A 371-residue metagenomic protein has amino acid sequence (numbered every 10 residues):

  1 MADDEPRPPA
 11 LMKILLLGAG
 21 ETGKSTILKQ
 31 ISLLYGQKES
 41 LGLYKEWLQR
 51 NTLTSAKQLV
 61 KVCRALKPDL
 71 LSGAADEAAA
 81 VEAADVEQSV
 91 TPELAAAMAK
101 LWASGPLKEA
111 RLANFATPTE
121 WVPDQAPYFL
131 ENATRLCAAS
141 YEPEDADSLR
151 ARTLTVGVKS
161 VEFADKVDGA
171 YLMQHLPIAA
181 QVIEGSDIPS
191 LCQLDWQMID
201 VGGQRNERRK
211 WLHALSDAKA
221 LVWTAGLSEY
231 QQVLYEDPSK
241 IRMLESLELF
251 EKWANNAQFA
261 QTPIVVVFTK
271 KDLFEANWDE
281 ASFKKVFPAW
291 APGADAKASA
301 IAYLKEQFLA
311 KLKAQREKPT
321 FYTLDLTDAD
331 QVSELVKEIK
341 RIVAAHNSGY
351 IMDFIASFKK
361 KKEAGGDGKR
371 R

Functional and structural regions predicted by a protein language model:
M1-P8, L34-T262, K270-E317, L326-S348 (+1 more regions): Switch- and interface-adjacent substructures of P-loop NTPase systems
K13-S32: Glycine-rich phosphate-binding P-loop
I14, F321-T323: Conserved beta-strand scaffold positions in the cores of enzyme catalytic domains, especially in NTP/NDP-utilizing
